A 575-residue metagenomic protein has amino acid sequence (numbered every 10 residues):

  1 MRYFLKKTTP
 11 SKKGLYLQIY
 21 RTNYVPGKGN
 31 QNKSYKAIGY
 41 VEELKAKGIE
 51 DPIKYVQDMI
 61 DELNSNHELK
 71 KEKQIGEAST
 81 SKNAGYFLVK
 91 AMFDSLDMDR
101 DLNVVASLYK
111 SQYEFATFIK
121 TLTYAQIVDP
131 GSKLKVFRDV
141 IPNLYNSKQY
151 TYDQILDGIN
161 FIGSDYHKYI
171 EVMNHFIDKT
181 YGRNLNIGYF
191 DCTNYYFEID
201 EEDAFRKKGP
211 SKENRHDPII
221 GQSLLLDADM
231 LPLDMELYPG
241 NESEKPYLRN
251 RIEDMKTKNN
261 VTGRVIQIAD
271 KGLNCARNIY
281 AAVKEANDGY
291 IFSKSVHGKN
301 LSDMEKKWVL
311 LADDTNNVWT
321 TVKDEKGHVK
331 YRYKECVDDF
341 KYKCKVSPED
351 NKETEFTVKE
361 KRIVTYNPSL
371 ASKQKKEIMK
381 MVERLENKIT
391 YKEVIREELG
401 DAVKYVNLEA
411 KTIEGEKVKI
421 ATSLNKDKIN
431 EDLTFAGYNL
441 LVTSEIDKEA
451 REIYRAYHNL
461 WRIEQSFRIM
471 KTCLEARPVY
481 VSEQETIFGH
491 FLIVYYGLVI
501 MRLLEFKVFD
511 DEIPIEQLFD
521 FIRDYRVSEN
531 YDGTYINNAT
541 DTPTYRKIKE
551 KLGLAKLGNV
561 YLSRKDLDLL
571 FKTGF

Functional and structural regions predicted by a protein language model:
M1-A116: Conserved glycine(s) in the ABC-transporter nucleotide-binding domain "signature"
R2-Y3, S11, L15-L17, G27-N30 (+1 more regions): Anion-binding and metal-coordination hotspots
